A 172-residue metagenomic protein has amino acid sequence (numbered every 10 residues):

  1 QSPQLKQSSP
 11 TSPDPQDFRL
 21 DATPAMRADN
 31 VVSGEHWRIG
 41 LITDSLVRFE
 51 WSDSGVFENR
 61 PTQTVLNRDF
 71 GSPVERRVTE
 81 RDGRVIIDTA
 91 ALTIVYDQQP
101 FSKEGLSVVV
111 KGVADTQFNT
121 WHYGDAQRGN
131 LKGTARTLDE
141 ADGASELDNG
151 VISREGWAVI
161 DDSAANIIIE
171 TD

Functional and structural regions predicted by a protein language model:
Q1-Q4, P10-T11: Bacterial Sec-dependent signal peptides at the C-terminal "C-region" and cleavage site
S9-M26: Short, Gly/Pro- and small/polar-rich lid/capping loops
R19-D21, N67-F70, L131-T134: Short Pro/Gly-enriched beta-strand edge/turn motifs at strand-loop
N30-V32, R38-G40, P73-E80, V85 (+1 more regions): Short, exposed beta-strand/loop patches in secreted or surface proteins that constitute
S33, N59, N67-R68, S153-R154 (+1 more regions): Generic structural "secondary-structure junction" signal
H36-I42, L46, A91: Carbohydrate-binding surface patches
I42-D82: A low-complexity, Ser/Thr/Gly/Pro-enriched, surface-exposed linker/loop concept that marks segments flanking
T79-D172: Catalytic and substrate-binding clefts that recognize carbohydrates or anionic sugar/phosphate headgroups
